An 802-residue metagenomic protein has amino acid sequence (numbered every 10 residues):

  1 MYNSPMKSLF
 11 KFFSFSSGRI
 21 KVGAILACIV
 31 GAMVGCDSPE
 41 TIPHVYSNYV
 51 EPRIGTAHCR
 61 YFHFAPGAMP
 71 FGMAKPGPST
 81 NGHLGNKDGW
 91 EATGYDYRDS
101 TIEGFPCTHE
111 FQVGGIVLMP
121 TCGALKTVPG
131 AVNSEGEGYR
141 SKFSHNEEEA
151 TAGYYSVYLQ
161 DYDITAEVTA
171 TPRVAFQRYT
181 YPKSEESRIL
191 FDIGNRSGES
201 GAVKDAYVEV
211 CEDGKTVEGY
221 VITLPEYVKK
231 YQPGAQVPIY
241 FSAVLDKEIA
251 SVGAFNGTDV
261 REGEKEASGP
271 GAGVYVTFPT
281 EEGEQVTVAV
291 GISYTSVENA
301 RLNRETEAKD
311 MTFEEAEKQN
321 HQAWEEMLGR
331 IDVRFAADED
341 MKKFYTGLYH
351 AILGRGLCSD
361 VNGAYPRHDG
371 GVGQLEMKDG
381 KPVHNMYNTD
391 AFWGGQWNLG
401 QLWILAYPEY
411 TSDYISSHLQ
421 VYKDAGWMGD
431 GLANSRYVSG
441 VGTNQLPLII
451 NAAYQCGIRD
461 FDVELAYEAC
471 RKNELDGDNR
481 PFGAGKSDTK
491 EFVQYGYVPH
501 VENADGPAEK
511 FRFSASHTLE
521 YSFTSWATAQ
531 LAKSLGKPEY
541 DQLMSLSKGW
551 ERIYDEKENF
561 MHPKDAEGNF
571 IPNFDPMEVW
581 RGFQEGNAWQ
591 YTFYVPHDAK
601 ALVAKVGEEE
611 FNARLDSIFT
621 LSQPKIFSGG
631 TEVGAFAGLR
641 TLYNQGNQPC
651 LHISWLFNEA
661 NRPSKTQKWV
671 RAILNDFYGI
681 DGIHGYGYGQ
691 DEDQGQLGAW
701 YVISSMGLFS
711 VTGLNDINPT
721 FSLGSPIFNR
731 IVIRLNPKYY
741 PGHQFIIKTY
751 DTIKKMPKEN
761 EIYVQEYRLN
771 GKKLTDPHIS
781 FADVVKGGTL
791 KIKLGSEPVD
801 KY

Functional and structural regions predicted by a protein language model:
S8-A24: Bacterial N-terminal signal peptides that target proteins for export
V34-G35: C-terminal motif of bacterial Sec signal peptides marking the signal peptidase cleavage site
P39-L448, Y454-L519, W526-K537, D541-R552 (+9 more regions): Accessory carbohydrate-recognition regions in carbohydrate-active enzymes
